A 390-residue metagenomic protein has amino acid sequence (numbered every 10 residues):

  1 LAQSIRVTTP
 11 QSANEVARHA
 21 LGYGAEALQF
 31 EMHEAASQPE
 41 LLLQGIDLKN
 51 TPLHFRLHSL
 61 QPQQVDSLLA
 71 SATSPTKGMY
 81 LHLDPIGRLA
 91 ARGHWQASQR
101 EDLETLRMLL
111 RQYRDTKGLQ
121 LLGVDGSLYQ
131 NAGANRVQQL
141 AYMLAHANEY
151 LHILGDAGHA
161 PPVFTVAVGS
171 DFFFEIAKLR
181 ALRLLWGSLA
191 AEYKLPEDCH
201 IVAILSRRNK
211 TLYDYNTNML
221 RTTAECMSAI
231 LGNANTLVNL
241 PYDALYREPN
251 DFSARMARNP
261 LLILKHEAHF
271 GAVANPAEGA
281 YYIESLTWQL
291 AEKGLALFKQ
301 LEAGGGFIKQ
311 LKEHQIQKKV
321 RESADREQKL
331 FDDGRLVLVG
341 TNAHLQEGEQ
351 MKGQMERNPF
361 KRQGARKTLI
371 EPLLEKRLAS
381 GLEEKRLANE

Functional and structural regions predicted by a protein language model:
L1-A167, D171, L374-E375, S380-N389: Catalytic alpha/beta active-site cores
A2, Q29, H54, G123 (+7 more regions): Structured core elements
G22, E26, R111-G118, E149-D156 (+8 more regions): Generic secondary-structure signature for well-ordered alpha-helical cores
L119, P161, P196-D198, A234-T236 (+3 more regions): Active-site lining segments that contact anionic ligands and/or coordinate catalytic metals
Q120, V124-N148, L231-N235, L240-P276 (+2 more regions): Mobile "lid/hinge" segments at catalytic clefts and subdomain interfaces of large enzymes
N135-Q139, S170-A181, R208-L220, E248-A257 (+2 more regions): Short glycine/threonine-rich loop-to-helix capping motif typified by GTGT followed within a few residues by an Asp-Pro
L144-A147, T165-A257: Glycine-rich anion/phosphate-binding loop at the beta-strand->alpha-helix junction
R255, N259-E390: Catalytic-core signal marking the mid-to-C-terminal active-site face
